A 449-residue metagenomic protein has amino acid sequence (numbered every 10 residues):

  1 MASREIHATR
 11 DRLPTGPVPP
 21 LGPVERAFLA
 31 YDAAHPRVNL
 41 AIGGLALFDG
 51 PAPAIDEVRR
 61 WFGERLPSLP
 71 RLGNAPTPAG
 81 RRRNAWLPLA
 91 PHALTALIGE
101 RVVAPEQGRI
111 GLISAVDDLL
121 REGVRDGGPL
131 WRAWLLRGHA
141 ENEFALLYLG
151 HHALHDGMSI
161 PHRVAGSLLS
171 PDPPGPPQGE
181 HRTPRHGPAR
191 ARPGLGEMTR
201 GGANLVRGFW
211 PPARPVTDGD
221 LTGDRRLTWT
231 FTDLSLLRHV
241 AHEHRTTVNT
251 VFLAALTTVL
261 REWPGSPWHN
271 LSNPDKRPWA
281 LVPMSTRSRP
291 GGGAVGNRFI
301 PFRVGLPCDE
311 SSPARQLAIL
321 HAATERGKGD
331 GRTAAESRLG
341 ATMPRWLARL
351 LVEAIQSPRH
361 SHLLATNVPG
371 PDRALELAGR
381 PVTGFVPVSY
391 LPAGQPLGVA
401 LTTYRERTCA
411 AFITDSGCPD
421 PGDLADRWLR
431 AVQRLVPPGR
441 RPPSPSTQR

Functional and structural regions predicted by a protein language model:
A2-E25, G43-Q395, T402-R407, A411 (+2 more regions): Soluble acyl-CoA-dependent acyltransferase catalytic core bearing the H(X)4D motif
Y31-D32: Intrinsically disordered, low-complexity linker and terminal regions at domain boundaries
R37-L40: TRNA-binding/sensing appendages of the translation machinery
